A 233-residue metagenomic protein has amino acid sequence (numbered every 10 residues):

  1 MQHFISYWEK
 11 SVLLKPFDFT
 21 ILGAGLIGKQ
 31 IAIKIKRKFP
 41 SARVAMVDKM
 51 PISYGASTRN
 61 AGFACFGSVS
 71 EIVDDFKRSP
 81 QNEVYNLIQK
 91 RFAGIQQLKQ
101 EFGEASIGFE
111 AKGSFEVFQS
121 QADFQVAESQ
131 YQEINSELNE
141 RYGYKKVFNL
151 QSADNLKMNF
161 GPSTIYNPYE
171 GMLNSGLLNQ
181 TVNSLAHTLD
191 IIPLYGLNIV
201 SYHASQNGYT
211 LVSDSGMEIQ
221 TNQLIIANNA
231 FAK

Functional and structural regions predicted by a protein language model:
M1-F19, R37-K38, A42-R43: Extreme N-terminal leader/targeting segments of oxidoreductases
A24-K29, K49: Glycine-rich Rossmann-fold phosphate-binding loop(s) that bind the pyrophosphate of adenine dinucleotide cofactors
I27, I52, F231: Conserved Rossmann-like nucleotide-cofactor binding loop
K36-R59: Glycine-rich FAD pyrophosphate-binding loop
G55-Q89: Glycine-rich active-site loop/strand segments that organize a redox cofactor
S70-F76, F102-T181, L189: Flavin (FAD/FMN) cofactor-binding and adjacent substrate-gating region of FAD-dependent oxidoreductase domains
I88-Q97, A127, Y131-N135: N-terminal FAD cofactor-binding segment of flavoenzymes
P162-Q223, A227: Helical element adjacent to the flavin cofactor pocket in flavoenzyme catalytic cores
